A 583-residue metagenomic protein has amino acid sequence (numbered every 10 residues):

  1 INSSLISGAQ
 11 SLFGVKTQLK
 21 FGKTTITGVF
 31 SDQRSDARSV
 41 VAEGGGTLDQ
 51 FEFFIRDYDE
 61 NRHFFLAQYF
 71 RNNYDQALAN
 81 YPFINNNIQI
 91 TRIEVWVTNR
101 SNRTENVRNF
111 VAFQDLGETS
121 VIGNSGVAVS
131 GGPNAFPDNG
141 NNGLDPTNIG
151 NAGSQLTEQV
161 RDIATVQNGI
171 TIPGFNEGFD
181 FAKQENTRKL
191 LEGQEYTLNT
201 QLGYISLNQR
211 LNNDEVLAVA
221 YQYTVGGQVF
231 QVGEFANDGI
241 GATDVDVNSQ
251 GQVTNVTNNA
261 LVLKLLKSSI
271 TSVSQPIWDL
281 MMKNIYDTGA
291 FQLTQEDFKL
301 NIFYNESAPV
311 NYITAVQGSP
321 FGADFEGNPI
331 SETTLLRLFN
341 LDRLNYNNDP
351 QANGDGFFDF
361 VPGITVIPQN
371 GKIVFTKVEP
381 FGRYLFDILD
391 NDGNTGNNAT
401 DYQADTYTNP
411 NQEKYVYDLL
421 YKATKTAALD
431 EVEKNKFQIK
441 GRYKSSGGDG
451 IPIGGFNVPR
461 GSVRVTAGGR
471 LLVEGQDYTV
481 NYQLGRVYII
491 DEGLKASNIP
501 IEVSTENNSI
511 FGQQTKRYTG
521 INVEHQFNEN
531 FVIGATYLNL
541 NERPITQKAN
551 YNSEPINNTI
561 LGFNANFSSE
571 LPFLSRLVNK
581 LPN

Functional and structural regions predicted by a protein language model:
I1-N583: Surface-exposed, low-hydrophobicity segments enriched in Gly/Pro/acidic/Ser residues that characterize the mature
